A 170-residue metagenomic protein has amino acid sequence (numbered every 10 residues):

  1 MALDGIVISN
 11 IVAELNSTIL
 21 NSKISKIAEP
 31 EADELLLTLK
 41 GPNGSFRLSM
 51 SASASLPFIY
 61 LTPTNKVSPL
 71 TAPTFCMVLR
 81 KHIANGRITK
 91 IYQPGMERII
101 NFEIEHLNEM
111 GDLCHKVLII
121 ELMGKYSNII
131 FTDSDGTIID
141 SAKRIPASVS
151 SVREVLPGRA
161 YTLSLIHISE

Functional and structural regions predicted by a protein language model:
M1-S169: Charged catalytic and DNA/RNA-contacting regions of genome-maintenance and nucleic-acid-processing enzymes
